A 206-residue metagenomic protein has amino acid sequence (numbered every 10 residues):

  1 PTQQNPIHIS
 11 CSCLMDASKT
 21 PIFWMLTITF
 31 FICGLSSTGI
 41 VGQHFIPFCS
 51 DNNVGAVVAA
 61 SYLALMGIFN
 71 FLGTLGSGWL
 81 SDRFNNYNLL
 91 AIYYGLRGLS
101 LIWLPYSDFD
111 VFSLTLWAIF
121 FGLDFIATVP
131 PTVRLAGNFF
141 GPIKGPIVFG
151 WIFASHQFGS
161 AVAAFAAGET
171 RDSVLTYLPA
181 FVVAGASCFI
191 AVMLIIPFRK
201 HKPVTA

Functional and structural regions predicted by a protein language model:
M15-S77, A163: Extracytoplasmic gate region of multi-pass secondary transporters
F31-I32, S113-A127: Hydrophobic core of transmembrane alpha-helices in multi-pass small-molecule transporters, especially MFS/SLC-type
C49-S50, L80-S81, A166-L175: Interfacial helix-cap and linker-helix signal at transmembrane-aqueous boundaries of multi-pass secondary transporters
A56-V57, P142-I152: Loop-to-transmembrane helix entry/capping segments in MFS-fold secondary transporters and related SLC/MFSD carriers
R83-Y94: Cytoplasmic membrane-interface "Motif A"-like loop-to-helix N-cap segments of 12-TM Major Facilitator Superfamily
L96-F109: C-terminal ends and interior cores of transmembrane alpha-helices in multi-pass membrane transporters/permeases
A127-F140: Intracellular juxtamembrane helix-capping segments at the cytosolic ends of symmetry-related transmembrane helices
A184-A206: Multi-pass alpha-helical transporter architecture, strongest for 12-TM Major Facilitator/SLC carriers used
